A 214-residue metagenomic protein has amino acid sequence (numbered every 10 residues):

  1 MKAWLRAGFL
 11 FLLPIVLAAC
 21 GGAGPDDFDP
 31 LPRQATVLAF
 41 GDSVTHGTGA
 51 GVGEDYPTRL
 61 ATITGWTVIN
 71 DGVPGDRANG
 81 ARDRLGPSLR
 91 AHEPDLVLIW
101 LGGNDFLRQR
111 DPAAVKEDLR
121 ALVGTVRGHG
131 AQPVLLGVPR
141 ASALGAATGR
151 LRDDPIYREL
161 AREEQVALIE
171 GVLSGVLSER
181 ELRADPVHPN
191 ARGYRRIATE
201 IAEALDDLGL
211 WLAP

Functional and structural regions predicted by a protein language model:
M1-F9: Bacterial N-terminal signal peptides that target proteins for export
G8-F9, D29, I69, R90 (+2 more regions): Generic detector of short alpha-helix boundary/capping microenvironments and adjacent low-complexity segments
V16-A19: C-terminal motif of bacterial Sec signal peptides marking the signal peptidase cleavage site
G21, I63, D83-P214: Alpha-helical cap/lid subdomain in secreted, periplasmic, or secretory-pathway luminal O-acyl-processing enzymes
G21-R77, R82-E93, V97: Serine-esterase "nucleophile elbow" of acetyl-processing enzymes
